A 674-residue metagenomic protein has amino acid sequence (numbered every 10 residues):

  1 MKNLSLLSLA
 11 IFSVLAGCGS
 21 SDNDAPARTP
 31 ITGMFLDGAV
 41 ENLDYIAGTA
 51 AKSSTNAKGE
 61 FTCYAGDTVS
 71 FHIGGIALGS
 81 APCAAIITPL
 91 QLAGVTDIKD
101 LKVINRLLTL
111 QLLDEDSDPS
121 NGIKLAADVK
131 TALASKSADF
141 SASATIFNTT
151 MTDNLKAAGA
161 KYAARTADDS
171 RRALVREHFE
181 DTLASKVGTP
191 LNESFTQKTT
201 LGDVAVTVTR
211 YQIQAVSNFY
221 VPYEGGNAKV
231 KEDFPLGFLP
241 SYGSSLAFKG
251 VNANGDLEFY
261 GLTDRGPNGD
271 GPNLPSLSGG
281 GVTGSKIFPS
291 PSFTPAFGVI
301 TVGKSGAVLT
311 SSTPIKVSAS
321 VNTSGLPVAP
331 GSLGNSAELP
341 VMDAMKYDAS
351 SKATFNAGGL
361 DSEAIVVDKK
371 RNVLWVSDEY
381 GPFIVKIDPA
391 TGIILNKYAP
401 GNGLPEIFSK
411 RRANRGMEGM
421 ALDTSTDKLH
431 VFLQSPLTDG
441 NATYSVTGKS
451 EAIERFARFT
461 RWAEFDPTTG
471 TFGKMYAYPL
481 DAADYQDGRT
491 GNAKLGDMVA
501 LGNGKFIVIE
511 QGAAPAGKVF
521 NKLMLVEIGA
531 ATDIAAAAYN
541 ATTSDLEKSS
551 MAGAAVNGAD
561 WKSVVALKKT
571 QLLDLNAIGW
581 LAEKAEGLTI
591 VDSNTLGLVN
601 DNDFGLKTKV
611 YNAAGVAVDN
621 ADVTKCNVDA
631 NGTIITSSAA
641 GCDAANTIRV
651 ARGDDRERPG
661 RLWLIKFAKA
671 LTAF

Functional and structural regions predicted by a protein language model:
K2-L9: Sec-dependent signal peptide recognition, specifically the positively charged N-region followed immediately by
S5, G38, L133, F140 (+7 more regions): Short linear sequence motifs
I11-F12, I635: Residue-level signal for mature regions of secreted extracellular proteins and peptides
V14-G17: C-terminal motif of bacterial Sec signal peptides marking the signal peptidase cleavage site
G19, T62-Y64, P82-A84, K625-N627 (+1 more regions): Sequence contexts marking disulfide-bonded cysteines in secreted/extracellular proteins
D22-K198: Feature for extracytoplasmic/surface-facing segments of secreted or surface-associated proteins, emphasizing
N23-D24, P190-F674: Sequence/structural signature of beta-propeller domains
